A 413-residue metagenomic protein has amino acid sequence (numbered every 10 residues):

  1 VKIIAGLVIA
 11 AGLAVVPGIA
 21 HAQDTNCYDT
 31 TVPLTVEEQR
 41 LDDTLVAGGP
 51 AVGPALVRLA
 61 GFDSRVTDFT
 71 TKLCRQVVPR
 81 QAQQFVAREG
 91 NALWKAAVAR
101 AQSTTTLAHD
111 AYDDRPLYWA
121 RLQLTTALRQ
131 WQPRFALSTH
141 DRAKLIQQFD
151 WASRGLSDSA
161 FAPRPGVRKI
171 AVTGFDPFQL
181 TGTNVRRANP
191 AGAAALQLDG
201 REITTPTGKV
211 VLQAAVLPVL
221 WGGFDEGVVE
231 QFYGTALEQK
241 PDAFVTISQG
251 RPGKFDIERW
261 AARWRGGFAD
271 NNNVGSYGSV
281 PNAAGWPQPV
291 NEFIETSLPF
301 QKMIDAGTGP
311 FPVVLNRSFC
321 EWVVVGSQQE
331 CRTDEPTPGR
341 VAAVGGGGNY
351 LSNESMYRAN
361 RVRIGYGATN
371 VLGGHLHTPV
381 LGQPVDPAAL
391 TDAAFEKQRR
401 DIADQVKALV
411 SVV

Functional and structural regions predicted by a protein language model:
V1-A22: Secretory targeting and sorting signals
Q23-R340, I364, N370, L381 (+1 more regions): N-terminal catalytic or cofactor-binding beta/alpha core of small enzyme domains
E258, M356, H377: Residues in well-ordered beta-strands of folded domains
R340-G348: Short, glycine/charged-rich beta-strand-loop motifs at protein surfaces that mediate ligand recognition and catalysis
G347-A359: Substrate-gating cap/lid alpha-helix
Y357-R361, P379-Q383: Short Gly/Pro-enriched loop/turn and capping motifs at secondary-structure junctions
